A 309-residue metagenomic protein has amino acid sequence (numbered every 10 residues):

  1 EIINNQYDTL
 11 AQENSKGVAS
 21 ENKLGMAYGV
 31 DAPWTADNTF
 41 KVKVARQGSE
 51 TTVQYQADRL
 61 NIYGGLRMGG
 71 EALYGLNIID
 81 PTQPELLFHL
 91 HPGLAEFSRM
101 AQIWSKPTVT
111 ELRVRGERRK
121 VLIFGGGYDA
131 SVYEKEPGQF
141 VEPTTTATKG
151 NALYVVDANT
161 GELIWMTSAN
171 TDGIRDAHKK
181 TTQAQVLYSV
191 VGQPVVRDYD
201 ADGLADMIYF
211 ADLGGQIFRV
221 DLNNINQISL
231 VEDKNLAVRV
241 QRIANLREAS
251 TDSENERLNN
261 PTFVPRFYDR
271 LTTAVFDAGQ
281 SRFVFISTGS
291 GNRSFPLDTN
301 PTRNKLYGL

Functional and structural regions predicted by a protein language model:
E1-L309: A fold-level detector for beta-propeller and closely related beta-sheet-rich head/sensor domains
